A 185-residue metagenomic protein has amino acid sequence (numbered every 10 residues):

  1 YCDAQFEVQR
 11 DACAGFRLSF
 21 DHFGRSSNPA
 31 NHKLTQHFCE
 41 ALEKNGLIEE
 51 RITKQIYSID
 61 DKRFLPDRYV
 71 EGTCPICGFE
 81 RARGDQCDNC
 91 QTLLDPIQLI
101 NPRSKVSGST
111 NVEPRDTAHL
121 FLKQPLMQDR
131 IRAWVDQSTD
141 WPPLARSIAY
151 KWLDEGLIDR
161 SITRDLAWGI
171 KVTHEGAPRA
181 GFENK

Functional and structural regions predicted by a protein language model:
Y1-I52, K62-R63, P75, D140: N-terminal Rossmann-like or analogous alpha/beta NTP/dinucleotide-binding catalytic cores that position adenine
R10, C39-E40, E71, G84 (+1 more regions): Short glycine-/small-residue-rich flexible loop motifs, especially phosphate/cofactor-binding loops
C13-R17, L42-L47, L94, Q98 (+3 more regions): A generic secondary-structure signal for well-formed alpha-helical elements
A30-L34, C77, C90, I100-K185: Structured secondary-structure scaffolds
G46-H119: Cys/His-rich short segments
